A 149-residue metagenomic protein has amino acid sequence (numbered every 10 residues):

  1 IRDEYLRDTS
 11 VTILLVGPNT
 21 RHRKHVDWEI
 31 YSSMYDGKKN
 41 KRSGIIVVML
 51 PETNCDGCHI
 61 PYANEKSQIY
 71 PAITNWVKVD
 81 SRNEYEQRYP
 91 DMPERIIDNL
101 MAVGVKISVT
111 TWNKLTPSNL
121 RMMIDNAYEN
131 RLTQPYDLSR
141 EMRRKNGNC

Functional and structural regions predicted by a protein language model:
E4-L14: Inter-motif core of Ras-like GTPase G domains
R7-T9, H25, N40: Short connector loops at helix/strand junctions that flank enzyme active sites, especially segments positioning acidic
L14-P18, V48-M49: Conserved beta-strand segments of the P-loop GTPase G domain that flank and frequently precede/overlap
N19-D36: Conserved TIR/SEFIR loop-to-helix hotspot centered on a Trp-containing motif with a nearby acidic residue
R21-K24, N54-C58: Short catalytic/ligand-binding loop motif for oxyanion handling, primarily in non-cytosolic enzymes, centered on
D36-I45: A short helix->loop->beta-strand "cap" motif at the edges of active sites that frequently abuts
C55-C149: C-terminal interaction surface of TIR/SEFIR-family domains
